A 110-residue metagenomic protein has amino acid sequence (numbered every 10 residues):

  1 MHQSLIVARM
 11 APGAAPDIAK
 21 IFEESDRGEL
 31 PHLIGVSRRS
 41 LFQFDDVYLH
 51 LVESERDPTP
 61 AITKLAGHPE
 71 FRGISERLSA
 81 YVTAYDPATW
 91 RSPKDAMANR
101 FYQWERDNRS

Functional and structural regions predicted by a protein language model:
M1-P12: Short glycine-/aliphatic-rich beta-strand segments at the starts of folded cytosolic domains
R9-A11, K64, A80, W104-D107: A compositional/biophysical signature of low hydrophobicity enriched in polar/charged and small residues
M10-S37: Short amphipathic alpha-helical segments
P12, V47-Y48, S54-P60: Short, charged/polar surface micro-motifs in flexible loops or helix N-caps
E29-V36, E55-S92: An amphipathic, aromatic/His-enriched active-site/gating alpha helix that lines ligand/cofactor pockets
S40, L51: Short, surface-exposed charged micro-motifs
Y85-S110: Short, low-order "capping/linker" segments at domain edges
